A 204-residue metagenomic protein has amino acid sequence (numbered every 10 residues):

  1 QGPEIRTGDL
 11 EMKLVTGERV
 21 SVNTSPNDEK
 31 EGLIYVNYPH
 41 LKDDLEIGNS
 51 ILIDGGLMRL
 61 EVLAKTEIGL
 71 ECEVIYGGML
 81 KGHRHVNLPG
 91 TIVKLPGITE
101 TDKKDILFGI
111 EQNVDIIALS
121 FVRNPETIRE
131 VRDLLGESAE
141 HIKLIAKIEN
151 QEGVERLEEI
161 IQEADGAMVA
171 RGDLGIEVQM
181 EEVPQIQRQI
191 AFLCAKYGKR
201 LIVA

Functional and structural regions predicted by a protein language model:
Q1-A204: Non-catalytic helical/linker scaffolds that mediate oligomerization, partner binding, and domain coupling around large
